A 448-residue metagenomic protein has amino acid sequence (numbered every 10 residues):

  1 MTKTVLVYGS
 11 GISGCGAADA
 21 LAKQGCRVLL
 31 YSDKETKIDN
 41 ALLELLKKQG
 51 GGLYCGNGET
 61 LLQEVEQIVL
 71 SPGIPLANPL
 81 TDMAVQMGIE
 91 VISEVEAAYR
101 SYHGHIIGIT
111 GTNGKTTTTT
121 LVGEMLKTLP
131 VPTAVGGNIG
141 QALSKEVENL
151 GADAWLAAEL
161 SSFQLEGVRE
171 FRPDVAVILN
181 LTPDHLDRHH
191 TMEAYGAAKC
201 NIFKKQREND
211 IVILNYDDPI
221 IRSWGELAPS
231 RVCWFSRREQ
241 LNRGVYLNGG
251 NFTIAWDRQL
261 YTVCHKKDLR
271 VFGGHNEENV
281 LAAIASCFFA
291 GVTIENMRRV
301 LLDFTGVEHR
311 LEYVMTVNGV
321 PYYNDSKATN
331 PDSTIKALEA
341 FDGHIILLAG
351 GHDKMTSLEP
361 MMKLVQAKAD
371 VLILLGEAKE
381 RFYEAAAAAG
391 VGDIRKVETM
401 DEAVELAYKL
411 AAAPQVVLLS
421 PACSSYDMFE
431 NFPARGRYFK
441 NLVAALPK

Functional and structural regions predicted by a protein language model:
M1-G108, L129, L302, E308-E312 (+1 more regions): Short, basic phosphate-binding NTP loop
K3-T4, G16-Q24, P132, C264-D370: Nucleotide phosphate-binding/pyrophosphate-handling subdomain across enzymes that bind or process nucleotide phosphates
T4, A22-K23, L61-Q63, P72-Y216 (+5 more regions): Phosphate-binding loop of NTP-binding sites
I12, P75, N113-T117, E277 (+2 more regions): Residue-level detector of alpha-helix initiation sites
L21, I68, I109, N138 (+11 more regions): Residue-level signal for inorganic ion chemistry
R27-K34, V212-Y216, L348-A349, K368-E377: Short internal beta-strands
L42-K47, E359-Q415: C-terminal helical cap/extension that packs against the catalytic core of soluble nucleotide-cofactor enzymes
G56, I92-E96, P229-L247, R298-L302 (+2 more regions): Beta-strand->loop->alpha-helix junctions that form or flank phosphate-binding loops in nucleotide-handling enzymes
